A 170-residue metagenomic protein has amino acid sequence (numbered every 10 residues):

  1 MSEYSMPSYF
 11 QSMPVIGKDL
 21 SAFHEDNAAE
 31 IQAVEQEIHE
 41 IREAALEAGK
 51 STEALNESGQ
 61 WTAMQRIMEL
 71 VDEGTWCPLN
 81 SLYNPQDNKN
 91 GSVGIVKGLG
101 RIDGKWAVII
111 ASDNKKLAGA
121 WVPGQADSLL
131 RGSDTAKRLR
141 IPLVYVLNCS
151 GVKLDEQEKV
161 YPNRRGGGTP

Functional and structural regions predicted by a protein language model:
M1-P170: Terminal-region recognition feature
